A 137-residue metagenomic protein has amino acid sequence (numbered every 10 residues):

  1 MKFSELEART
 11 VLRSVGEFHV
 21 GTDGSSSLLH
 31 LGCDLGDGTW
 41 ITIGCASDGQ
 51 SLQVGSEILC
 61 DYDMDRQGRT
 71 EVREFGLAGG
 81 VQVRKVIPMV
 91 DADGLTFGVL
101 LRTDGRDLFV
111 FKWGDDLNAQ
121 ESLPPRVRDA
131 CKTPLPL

Functional and structural regions predicted by a protein language model:
M1-L137: Surface-exposed, interaction-prone regions used to assemble/regulate multi-protein complexes
